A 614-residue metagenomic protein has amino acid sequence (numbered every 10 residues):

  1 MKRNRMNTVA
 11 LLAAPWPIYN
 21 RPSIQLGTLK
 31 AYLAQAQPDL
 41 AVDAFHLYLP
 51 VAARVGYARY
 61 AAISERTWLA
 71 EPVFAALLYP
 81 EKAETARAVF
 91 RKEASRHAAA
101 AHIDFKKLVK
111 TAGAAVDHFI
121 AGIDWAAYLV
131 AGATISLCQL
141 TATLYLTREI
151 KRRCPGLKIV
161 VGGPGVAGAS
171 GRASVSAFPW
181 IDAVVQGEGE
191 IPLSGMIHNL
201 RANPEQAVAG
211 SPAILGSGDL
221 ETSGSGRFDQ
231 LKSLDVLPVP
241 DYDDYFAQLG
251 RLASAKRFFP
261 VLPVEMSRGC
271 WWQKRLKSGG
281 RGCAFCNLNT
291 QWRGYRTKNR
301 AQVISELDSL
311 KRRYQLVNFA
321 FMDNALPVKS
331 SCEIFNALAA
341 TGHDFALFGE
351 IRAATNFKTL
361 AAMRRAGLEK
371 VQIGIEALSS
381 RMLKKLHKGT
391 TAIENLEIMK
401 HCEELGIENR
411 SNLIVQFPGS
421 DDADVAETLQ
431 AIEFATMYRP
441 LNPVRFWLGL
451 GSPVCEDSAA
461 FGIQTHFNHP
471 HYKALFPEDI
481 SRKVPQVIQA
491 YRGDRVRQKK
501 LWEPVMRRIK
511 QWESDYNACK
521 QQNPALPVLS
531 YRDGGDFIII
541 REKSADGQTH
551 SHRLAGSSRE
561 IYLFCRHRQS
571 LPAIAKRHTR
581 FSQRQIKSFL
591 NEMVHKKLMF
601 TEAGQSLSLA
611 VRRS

Functional and structural regions predicted by a protein language model:
K2-M6, A41, S217-S267, R275-G279 (+2 more regions): N-terminal [4Fe-4S]-dependent radical SAM core
N7-V9, A13-P17, I24-Q25, A127 (+3 more regions): A structural motif corresponding to the C-terminal lobe/cap of the Radical SAM core domain
T8, W16-Q25, L29-V51, H97-F228: Glycine-rich beta-alpha loop elements in corrinoid/cobalamin-binding modules across cobalamin-dependent enzymes
D43-F119: Conserved N-terminal ligand/cofactor-binding loop architecture of enzyme catalytic domains
E84-F119, V130, S254-R293: Active-site cores of enzymes that catalyze phosphoryl transfer or operate on phosphate-rich substrates
L231-L405: Radical SAM [4Fe-4S] cluster-binding motif and immediate context
Q489-A573: Hydrophobic, secondary-structure "cap" segments at the distal end of domains
H552-S614: Long, charge-rich, low-complexity alpha-helical segments
